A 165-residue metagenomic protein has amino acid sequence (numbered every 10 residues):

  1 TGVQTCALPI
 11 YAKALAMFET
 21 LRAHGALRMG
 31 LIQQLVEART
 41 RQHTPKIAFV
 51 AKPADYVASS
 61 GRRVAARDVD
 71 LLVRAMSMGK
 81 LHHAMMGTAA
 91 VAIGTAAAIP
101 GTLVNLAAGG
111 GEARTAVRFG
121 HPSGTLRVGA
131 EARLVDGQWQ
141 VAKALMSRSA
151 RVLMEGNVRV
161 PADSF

Functional and structural regions predicted by a protein language model:
T1, P45-V50, L126-G129: Short beta-strand scaffold segments in enzyme catalytic cores
G2-L8: Short, small-residue-biased leader/transition segments that mark boundaries at the very start of proteins
Q4, H43, A142: Residues that flank catalytic or metal-binding motifs in active/ligand-binding sites
L8, K80-L81, G124: C-terminal helical/tail subdomains of lipid-metabolizing enzymes
A16-L27, L35-A108: Glycine-rich, charge-dense phosphate/pyrophosphate-binding loop(s) and the adjacent flexible "lid"/catalytic subdomain
Y56-L71, T95-F165: Conserved glycine-rich phosphate/nucleotide-binding loop and adjacent Mg2+-coordinating catalytic segment
